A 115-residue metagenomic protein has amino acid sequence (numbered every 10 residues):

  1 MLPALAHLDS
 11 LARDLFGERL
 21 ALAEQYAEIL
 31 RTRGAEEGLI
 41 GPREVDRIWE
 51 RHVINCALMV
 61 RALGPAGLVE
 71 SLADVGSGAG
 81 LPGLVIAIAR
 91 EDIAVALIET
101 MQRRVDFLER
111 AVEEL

Functional and structural regions predicted by a protein language model:
M1-V69, A73, R103-D106, R110-L115: Class I SAM-dependent transferase core
D74-G78: Conserved S-adenosyl-L-methionine
A79-D92: Conserved SAM-binding loop of SAM-dependent methyltransferases across substrates and taxa, primarily the Class I
P82, M101-R104: Long, charge-dense, low-complexity tracts
A94-E99: Conserved SAM-binding motif I beta-strand of class I
